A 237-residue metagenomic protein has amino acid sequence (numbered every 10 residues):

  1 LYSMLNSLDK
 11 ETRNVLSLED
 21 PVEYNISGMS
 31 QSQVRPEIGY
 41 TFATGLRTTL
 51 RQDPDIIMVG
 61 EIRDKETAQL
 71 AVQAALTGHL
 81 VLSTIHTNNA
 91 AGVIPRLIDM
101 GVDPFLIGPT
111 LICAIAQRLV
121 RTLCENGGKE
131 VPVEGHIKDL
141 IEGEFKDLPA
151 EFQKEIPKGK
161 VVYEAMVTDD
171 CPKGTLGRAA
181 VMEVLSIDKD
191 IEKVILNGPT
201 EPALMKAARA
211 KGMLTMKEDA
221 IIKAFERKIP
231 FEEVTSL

Functional and structural regions predicted by a protein language model:
L1-L237: Short, flexible helix-loop junctions that flank or precede catalytic/ligand sites
